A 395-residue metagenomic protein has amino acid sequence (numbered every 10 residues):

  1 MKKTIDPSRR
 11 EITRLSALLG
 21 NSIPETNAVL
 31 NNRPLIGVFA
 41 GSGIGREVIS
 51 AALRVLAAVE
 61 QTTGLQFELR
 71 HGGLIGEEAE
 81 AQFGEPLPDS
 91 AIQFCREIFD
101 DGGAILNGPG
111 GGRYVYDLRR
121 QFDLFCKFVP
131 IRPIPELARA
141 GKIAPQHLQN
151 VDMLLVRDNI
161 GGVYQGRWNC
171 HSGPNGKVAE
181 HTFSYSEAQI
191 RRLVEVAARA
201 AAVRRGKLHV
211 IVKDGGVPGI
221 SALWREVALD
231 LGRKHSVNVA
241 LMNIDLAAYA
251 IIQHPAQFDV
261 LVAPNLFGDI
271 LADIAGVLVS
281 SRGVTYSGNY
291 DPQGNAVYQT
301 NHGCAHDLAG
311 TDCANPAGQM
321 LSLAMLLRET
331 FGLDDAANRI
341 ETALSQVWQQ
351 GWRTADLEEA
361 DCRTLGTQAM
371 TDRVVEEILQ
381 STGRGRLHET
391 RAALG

Functional and structural regions predicted by a protein language model:
K3-L15, N21, E80, I252-W352: Glycine-rich phosphate/nucleotide-binding loop
N31, G37-R54, V59-T63, G173-I244 (+1 more regions): Glycine-rich phosphate/diphosphate-binding loop of Rossmann-like nucleotide-binding domains
S42-G45, G103, V156, A197 (+4 more regions): Buried hydrophobic positions in well-ordered alpha/beta secondary-structure cores of metabolic enzymes
G64-A91, I251: N-terminal beta-loop-helix "entrance" segment that forms/cooperates in small-molecule cofactor or anionic ligand
A79-S172, K177-A179, L266: N-terminal glycine-rich phosphate/adenylate-binding segment common to multiple enzyme folds
E136-A138, M242-Y249: Short acidic loop-to-helix transition motifs that present clustered carboxylates
L137-W168, A188, G303-N338: Short, glycine-/small-residue-rich phosphate/pyrophosphate-handling segment
Q319-L394: Mobile late-domain/C-terminal helix-loop "cap" segments that border catalytic sites or the cytosolic face
